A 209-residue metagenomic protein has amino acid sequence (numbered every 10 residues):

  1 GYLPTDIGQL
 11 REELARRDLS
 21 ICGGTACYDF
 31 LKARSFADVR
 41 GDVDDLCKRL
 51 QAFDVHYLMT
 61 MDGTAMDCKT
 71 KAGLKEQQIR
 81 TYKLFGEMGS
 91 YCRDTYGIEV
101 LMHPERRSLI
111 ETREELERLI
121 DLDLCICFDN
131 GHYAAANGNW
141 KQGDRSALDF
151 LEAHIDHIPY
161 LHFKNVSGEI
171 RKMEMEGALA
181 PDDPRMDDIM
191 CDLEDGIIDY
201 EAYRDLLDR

Functional and structural regions predicted by a protein language model:
G1, G23-Y28, T60-D62, M102-R106 (+3 more regions): A cross-domain feature marking catalytic cores of carbohydrate-active enzymes and several ubiquitous metabolic/repair
P4-G24, G41-V55, K83-T95, E117-D123 (+2 more regions): Acidic (Asp/Glu)-rich catalytic clusters
P4-G8, A33-F36, R40-D44, I110-R113 (+2 more regions): Structural motif corresponding to alpha-helix initiation and N-cap regions
L14, G63-T64, V166-E169: Short glycine-enriched loops at secondary-structure junctions
C22-D29, A65, L179-P184: N-terminal small/glycine-rich loop or linker at the start of catalytic domains across soluble metabolic enzymes
A26-A37, K75, D188-D195: The substrate-binding groove and active-site-proximal loops of carbohydrate-active enzymes, especially glycoside
K32-F128, A135: Active-site acidic/histidine proton-transfer and metal-coordination neighborhood in alpha/beta enzyme cores
E87-C191: Acidic/histidine-rich catalytic cores of soluble enzymes
